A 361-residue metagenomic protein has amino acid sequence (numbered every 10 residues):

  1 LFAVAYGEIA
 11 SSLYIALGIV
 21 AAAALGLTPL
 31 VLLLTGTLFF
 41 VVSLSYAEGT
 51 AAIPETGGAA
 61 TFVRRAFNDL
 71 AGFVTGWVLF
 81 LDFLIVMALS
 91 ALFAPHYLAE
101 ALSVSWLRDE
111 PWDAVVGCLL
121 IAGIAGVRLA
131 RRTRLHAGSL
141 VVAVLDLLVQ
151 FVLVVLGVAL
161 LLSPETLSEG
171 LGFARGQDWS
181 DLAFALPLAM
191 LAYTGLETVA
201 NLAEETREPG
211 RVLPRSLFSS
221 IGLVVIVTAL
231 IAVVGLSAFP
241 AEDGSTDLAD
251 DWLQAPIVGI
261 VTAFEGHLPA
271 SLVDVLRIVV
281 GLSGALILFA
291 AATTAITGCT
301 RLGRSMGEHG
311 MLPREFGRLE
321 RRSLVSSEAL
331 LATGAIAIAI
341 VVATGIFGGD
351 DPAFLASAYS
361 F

Functional and structural regions predicted by a protein language model:
L1-A5, I19-V20, L32-G36, L44-E48 (+9 more regions): Hydrophobic alpha-helical transmembrane segments of multi-pass small-molecule transporters/permeases
Y6, Y14-L17, E55, V78-P95 (+3 more regions): Membrane-helix boundary/coupling elements in multi-pass transport proteins
A10-I15, L32-A47, H96, L119-L129 (+2 more regions): Central hydrophobic cores of alpha-helical transmembrane segments in multi-pass inner-membrane proteins across all
I15-V116, L223: Extracellular loop-to-transmembrane helix junctions
E48-A52, V74, E100-L107, L119-L145 (+2 more regions): Membrane-water interface regions at transmembrane-helix termini and the short interhelical loops of multi-pass membrane
T61-A66, L92-V115, A200-R211, R215-L223 (+3 more regions): Helix-loop-helix connectors at the membrane interface of multi-pass transporters/channels
N68, E100, V104, S216-A292 (+1 more regions): TM-loop-TM module centered on a large, flexible mid-protein loop between adjacent transmembrane helices in multi-pass
R108, L140-R211, S216-R277: Helix-loop-helix junctions that connect adjacent transmembrane segments in multi-pass membrane transporters
